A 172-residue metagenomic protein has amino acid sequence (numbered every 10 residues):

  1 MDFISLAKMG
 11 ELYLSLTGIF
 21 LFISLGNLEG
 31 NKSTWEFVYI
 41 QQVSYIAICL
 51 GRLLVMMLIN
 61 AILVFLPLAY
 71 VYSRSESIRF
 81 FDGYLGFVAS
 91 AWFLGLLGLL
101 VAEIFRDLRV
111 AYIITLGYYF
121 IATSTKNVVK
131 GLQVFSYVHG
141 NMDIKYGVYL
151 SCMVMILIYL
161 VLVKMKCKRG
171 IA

Functional and structural regions predicted by a protein language model:
M1, N60-A69, L116-N127: Aromatic-anchored segments of alpha-helical transmembrane domains
M1-A7, R74-R79, V128-N141: Membrane-interface helix termini and inter-helical loops of multi-pass transporters
L6-E29: Long, hydrophobic alpha-helical segments
K8-Y13, D82-A91, M142-M153: Alpha-helical transmembrane segments of polytopic membrane proteins
I23-V55: Helix-loop-helix units of permease transmembrane domains in multi-pass membrane transporters, especially ABC
S44-Y72: Selective transmembrane-helix segments that form parts of the transport pathway or gating/packing helices in multipass
G83-D107, V154-I158: Hydrophobic alpha-helical transmembrane segments of polytopic membrane proteins
F105, R109-A172: Terminal transmembrane helical anchor/hairpin motif
